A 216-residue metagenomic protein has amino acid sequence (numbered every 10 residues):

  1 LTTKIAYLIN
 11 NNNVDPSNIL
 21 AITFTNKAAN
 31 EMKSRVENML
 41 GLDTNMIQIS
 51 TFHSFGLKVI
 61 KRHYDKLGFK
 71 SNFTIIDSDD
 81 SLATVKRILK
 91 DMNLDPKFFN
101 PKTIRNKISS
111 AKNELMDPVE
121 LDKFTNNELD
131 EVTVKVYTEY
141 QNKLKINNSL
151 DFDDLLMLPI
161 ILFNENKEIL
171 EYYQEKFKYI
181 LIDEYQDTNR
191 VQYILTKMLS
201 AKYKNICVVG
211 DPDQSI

Functional and structural regions predicted by a protein language model:
L1-K4, C207-V209: Walker A/P-loop
A6-Y179, Y203-K204, Q214-I216: A basic/glycine-biased coupling hinge at the interface between accessory DNA-binding modules
D183: Charged catalytic and DNA/RNA-contacting regions of genome-maintenance and nucleic-acid-processing enzymes
Q186-I216: Conserved helicase motor core of SF1/SF2 NTP-dependent helicases
